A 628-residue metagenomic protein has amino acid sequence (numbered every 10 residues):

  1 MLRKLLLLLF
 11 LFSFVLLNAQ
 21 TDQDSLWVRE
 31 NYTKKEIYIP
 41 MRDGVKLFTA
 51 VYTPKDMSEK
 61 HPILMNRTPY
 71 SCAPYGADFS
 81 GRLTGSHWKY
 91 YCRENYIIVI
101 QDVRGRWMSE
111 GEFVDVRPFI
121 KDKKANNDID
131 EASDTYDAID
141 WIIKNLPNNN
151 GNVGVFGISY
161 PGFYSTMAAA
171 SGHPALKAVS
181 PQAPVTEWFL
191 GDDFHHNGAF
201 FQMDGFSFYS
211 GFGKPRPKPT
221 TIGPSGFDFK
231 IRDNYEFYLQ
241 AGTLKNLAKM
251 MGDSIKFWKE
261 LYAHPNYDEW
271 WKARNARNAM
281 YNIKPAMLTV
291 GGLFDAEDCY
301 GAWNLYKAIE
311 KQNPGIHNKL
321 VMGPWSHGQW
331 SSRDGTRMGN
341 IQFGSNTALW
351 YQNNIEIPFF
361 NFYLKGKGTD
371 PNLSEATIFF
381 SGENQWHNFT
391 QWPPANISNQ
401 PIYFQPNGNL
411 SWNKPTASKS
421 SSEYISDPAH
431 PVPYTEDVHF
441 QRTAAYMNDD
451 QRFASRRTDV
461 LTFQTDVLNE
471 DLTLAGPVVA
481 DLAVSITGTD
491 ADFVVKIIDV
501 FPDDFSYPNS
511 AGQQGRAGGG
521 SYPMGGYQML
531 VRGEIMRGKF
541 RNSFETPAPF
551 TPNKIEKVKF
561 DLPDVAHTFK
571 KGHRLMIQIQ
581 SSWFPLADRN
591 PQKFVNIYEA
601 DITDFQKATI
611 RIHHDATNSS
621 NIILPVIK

Functional and structural regions predicted by a protein language model:
M1-D22: Bacterial Sec-dependent N-terminal signal peptides
D22-M57, Q464-E470, F550: N-terminal cap/lid segment of alpha/beta-hydrolase-fold proteins
E59-N145, F194, S332-F343, P502-D504 (+3 more regions): Cap/lid segment of the alpha/beta-hydrolase catalytic domain
T84-G85, R93, D115-P118, A125-D128 (+2 more regions): Accessory cap/linker subdomain of secreted extracellular hydrolases
P147-S159: Alpha/beta-hydrolase fold nucleophile elbow
F229-R232, Y238-K245, V321, W330 (+1 more regions): C-terminal, loop-rich substrate-recognition/catalytic regions characterized by aromatic stacking residues
I283, T289-G291: Short beta-strand/loop motif that positions the catalytic acidic residue of the alpha/beta-hydrolase fold
A296-W303: Conserved alpha/beta-hydrolase "acid-adjacent" motif
